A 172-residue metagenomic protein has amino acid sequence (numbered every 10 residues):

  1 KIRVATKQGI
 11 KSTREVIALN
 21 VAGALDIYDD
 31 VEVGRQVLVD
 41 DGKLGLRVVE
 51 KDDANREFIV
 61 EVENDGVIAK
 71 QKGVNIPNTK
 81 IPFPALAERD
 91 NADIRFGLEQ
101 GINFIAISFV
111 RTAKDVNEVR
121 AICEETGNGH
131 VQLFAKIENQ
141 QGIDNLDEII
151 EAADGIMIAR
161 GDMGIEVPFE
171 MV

Functional and structural regions predicted by a protein language model:
K1-V172: Non-catalytic helical/linker scaffolds that mediate oligomerization, partner binding, and domain coupling around large
